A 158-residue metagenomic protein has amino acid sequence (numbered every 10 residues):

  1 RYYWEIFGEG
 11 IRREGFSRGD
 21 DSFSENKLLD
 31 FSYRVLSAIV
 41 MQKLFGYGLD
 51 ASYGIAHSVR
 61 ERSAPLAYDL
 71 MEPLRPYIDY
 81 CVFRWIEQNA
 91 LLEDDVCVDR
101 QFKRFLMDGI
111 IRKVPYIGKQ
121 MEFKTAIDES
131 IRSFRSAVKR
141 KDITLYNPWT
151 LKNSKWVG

Functional and structural regions predicted by a protein language model:
R1-G158: Active-site helix-to-loop segments that bind/position phosphate- or nucleotide-bearing substrates and donors across
